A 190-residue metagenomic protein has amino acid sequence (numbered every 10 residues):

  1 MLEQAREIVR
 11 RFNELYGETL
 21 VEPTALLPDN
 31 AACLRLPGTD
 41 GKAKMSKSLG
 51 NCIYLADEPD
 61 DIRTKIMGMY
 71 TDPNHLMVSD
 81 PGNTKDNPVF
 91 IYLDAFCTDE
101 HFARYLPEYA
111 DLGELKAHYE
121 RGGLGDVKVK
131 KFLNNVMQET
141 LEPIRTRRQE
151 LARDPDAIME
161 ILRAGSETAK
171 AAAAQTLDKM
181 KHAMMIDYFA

Functional and structural regions predicted by a protein language model:
L2-A190: Conserved nucleotide- and phosphate/pyrophosphate-binding catalytic cores in adenylate/nucleotidyl-handling enzymes
